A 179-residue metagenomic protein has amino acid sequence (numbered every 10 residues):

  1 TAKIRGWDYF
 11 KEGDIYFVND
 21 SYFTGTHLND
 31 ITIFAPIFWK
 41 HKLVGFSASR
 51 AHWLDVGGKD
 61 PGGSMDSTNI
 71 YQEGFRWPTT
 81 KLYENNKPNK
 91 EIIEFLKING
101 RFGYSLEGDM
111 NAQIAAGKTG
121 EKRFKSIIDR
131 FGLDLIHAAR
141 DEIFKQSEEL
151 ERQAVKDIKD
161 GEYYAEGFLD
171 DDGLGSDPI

Functional and structural regions predicted by a protein language model:
T1-I4, I37, G57: Feature captures the catalytic cores and cofactor-binding loops of soluble hydro-lyases/lyases that act on carboxylate
T1-T24, I128-I179: Gly/Pro-rich turn-and-neighbor structural signature
W7-F10, T26-L28, W39-K40, N69 (+2 more regions): Solvent-exposed alpha-helices and their adjacent loops that cap or buttress functional pockets in soluble metabolic
T24-D30, V56-G57: Short, Lys/Arg- and Gly-enriched loop/turn segments at beta-strand edges
D30-K40, A48: A short, hydrophobic, proline-anchored segment that marks a local hinge/packing element in signaling and regulatory
L43: Glycine-rich acetyl-CoA-binding "A-motif" of GNAT/NAT acetyltransferases
L54-G63: A short, polar/charged loop-to-alpha-helix boundary motif
R76-E151: N-terminal leader/propeptide and maturation segments of large enzyme subunits in energy/redox metabolism and hydrolases
